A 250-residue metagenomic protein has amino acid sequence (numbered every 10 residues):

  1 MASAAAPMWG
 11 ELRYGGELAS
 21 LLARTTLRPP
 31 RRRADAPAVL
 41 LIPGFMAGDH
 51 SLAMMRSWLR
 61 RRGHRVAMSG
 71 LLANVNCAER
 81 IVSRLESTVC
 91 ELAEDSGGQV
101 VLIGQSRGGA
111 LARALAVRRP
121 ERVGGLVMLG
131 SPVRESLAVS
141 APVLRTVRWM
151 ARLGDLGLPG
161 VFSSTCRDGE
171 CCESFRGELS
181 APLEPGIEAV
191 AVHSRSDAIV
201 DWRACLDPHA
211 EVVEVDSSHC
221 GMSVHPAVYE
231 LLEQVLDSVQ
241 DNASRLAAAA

Functional and structural regions predicted by a protein language model:
M1-L40, M46-A47, S51-W58, R62 (+2 more regions): Flexible, membrane-associating and regulatory peripheral segments of lipid-active enzymes
L27-P30, A34, V39-L41, R60 (+4 more regions): Amphipathic, alpha-helical segments enriched in basic
R31-R32, A112, R118, P185: Generic hydrophobic alpha-helical membrane-segment signal
V39-H50, M54, R60-L72, A78-E178: Serine-dependent carboxylesterase/thioesterase catalytic core of lipase-like alpha/beta-hydrolase/SGNH enzymes
V117-R118, V123-A250: Helical cap/lid subdomain of alpha/beta-hydrolase-fold lipid enzymes that gates access to the catalytic pocket
